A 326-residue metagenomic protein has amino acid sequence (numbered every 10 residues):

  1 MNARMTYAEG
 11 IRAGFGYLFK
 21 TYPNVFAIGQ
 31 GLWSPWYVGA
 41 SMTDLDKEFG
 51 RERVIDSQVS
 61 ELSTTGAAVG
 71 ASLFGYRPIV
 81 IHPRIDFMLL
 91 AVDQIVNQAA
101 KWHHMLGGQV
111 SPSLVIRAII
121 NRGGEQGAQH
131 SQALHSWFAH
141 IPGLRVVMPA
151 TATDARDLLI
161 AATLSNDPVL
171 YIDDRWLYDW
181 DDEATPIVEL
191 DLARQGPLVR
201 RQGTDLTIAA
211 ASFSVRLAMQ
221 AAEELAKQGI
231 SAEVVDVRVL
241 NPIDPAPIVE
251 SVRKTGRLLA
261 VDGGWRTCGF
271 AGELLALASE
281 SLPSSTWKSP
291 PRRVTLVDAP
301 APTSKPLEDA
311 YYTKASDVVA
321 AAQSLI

Functional and structural regions predicted by a protein language model:
M1-I172, L177, D309: Thiamine diphosphate
G31-L32, V38-E48, E61, V110-L114 (+2 more regions): Thiamine diphosphate
